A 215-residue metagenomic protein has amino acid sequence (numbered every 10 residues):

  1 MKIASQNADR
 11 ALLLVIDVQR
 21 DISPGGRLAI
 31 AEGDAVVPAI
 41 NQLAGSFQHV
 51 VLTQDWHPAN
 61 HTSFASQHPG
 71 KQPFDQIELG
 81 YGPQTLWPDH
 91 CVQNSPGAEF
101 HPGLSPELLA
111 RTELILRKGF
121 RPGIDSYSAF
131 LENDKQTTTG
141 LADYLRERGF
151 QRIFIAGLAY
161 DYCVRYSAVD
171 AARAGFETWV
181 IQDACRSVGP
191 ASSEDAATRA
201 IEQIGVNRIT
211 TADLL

Functional and structural regions predicted by a protein language model:
N7-L13: Extreme N-terminal starter segment of soluble prokaryotic enzymes
R10, Q48-H49, T112, R152 (+1 more regions): Residues at the starts of beta-strands that form the adenosine-phosphate
I16, Q54, Q182: Active-site flanking residues adjacent to catalytic metal/cofactor-binding acidic residues
G26-G33, A129-N133: Short glycine-enriched, charge-decorated loop/helix-capping segments at active-site entrances that position
P38-R148: Active-site alpha/beta core segments
A39-L43, V164-G175: Histidine-anchored nucleotide/phosphate-binding helix
V180-E194: Short, flexible loop segments at boundaries between secondary-structure elements
G205-L215: Short acidic-hydrophobic, aromatic-tinged amphipathic segments that line or gate anion-handling sites
